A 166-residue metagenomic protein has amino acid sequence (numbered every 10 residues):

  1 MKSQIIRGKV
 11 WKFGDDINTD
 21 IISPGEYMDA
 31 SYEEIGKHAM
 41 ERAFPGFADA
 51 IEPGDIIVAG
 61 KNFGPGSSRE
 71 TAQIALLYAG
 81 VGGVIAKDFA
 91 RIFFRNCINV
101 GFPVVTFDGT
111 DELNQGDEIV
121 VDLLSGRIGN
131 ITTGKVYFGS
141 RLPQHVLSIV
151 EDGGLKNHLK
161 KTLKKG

Functional and structural regions predicted by a protein language model:
M1-I17, I21-P24, N157-G166: N-terminal, positively charged, Ser/Thr/Ala/Gly-biased leader segments that form transit/presequence-like amphipathic
I5, I56, P143-Q144: Short hydrophobic "helix-edge" motifs at membrane interfaces and signal-peptide entry regions
I17, G64-E70, I149-K160: Conserved phosphate/anionic-ligand binding catalytic regions in large, soluble enzymes, centered on
I21-S125, Y137: Feature captures the catalytic cores and cofactor-binding loops of soluble hydro-lyases/lyases that act on carboxylate
G25, A79, V100, E112 (+2 more regions): Change "in soluble alpha/beta enzymes" to "in soluble alpha/beta proteins
G116-L159: C-terminal binding/interaction regions
